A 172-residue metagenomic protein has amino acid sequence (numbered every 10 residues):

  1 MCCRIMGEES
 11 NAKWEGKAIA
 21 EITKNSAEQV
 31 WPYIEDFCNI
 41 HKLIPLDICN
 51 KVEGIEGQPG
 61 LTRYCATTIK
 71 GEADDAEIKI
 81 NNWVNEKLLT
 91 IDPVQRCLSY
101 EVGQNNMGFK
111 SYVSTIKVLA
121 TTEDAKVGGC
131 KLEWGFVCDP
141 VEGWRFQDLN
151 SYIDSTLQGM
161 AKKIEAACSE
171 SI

Functional and structural regions predicted by a protein language model:
M1-C2, I48, Y64, G129 (+2 more regions): The N-terminal extracellular segments of secreted preproproteins, especially immediately downstream of signal
M1-Q58: Hydrophobic ligand-binding cavity/cleft-lining segments
C3-I5, I48-I55, L89, V113-D124: Short amphipathic beta-strand and strand-loop transition segments with alternating hydrophobic
R4, E9-S10, Q147-I172: C-terminal helix/juxtamembrane-tail motif
K13-I19, T62, W83, C97 (+2 more regions): Intrinsic-disorder/low-complexity, polar/charged segments enriched in Ser/Thr/Lys/Arg/Asp/Glu/Gln
K24-E28, G57, L89-R96, V118-K131: A short, structured loop/turn motif at beta-sheet edges
C38-K42, I48-G108, E170-S171: Glycine-rich portal/gate segments that line the openings of hydrophobic small-molecule binding cavities
S99-G159: Beta-strand/loop substructures that line and gate deep hydrophobic ligand-binding cavities in soluble
